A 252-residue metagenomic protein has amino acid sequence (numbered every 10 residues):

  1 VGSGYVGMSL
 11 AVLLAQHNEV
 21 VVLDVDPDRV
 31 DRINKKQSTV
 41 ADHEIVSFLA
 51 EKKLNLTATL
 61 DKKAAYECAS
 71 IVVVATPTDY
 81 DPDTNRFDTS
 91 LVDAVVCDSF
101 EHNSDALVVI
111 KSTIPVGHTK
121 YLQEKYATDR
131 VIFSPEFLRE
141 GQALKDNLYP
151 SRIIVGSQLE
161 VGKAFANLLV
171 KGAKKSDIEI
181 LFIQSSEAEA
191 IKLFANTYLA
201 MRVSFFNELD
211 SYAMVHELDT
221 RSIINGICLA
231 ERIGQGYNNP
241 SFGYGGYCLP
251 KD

Functional and structural regions predicted by a protein language model:
V1-D252: Structural/interface elements that position substrates and couple domains in central-metabolism enzymes
